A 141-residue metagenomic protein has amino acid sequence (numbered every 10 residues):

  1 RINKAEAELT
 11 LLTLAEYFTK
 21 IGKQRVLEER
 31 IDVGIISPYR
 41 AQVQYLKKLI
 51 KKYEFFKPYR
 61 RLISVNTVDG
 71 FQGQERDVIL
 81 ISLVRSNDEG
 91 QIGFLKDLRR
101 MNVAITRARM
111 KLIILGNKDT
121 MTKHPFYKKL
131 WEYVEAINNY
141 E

Functional and structural regions predicted by a protein language model:
R1-K48: Conserved helicase/translocase motor-coupling segment
A7-L11, V43, V65, V78 (+1 more regions): Amphipathic alpha-helical transducer elements in NTP-driven molecular machines
Q24-L27, G70-Q72, G93: Replace "in large, NTP-powered and nucleic-acid-processing enzymes" with "in large, NTP-powered factors and other
G34, K51-T67: Conserved RecA-like helicase motor-core motifs
Q42-L49, R76, H124-P125: A short acidic (Asp/Glu
Y45-F56, Y133: Alpha-helical structural signal in soluble globular domains
I50, G90-E141: Helicase C-terminal subdomain and adjacent C-terminal extension
S64-N66, G70-S86, N102-V103, K111-L115: A short beta-strand element within the Helicase C-terminal
